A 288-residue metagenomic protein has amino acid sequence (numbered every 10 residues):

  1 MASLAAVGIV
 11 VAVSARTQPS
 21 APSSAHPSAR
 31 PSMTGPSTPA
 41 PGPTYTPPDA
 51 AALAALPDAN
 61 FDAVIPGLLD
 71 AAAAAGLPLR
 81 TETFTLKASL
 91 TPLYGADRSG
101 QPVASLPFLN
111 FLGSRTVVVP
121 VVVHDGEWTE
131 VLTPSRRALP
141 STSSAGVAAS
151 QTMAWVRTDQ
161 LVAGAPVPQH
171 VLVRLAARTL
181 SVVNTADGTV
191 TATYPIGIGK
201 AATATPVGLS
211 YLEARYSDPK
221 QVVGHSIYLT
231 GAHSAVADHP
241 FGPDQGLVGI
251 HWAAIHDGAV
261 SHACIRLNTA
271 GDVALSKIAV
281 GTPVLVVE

Functional and structural regions predicted by a protein language model:
M1-P19, D49, G76-L79, L93: Hydrophobic single-pass membrane-targeting/anchoring helices
V7-P41: C-terminal region of N-terminal signal peptides and the immediate post-cleavage residues of exported proteins
G35-L79, P134-V171, T185, I198 (+1 more regions): Boundary regions of SH3-family modules and the immediately adjacent low-complexity/disordered segments in eukaryotic
D97-D125: Conserved beta-strand/loop element in small beta-rich adapter and peptidoglycan-binding domains
S114-T116, Q151, G281-P283: Loop/turn positions that initiate beta-strands
E127-E130: Short aromatic-glycine-enriched beta-strand elements
Q151-H251: Gly/Pro-biased beta-strand-loop elements
V223-H225, G271-E288: N-terminal targeting pre-sequences for secretion and organelle import
